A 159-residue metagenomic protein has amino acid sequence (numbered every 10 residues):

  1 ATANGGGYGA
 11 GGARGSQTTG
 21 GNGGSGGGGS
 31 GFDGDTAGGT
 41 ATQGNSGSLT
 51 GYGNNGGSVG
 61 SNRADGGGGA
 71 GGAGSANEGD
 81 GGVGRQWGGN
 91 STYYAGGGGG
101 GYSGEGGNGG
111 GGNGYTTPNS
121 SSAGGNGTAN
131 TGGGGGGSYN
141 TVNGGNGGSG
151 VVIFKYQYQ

Functional and structural regions predicted by a protein language model:
A1-Q159: Low-complexity, glycine/proline-biased repetitive segments and flexible coils/loops
